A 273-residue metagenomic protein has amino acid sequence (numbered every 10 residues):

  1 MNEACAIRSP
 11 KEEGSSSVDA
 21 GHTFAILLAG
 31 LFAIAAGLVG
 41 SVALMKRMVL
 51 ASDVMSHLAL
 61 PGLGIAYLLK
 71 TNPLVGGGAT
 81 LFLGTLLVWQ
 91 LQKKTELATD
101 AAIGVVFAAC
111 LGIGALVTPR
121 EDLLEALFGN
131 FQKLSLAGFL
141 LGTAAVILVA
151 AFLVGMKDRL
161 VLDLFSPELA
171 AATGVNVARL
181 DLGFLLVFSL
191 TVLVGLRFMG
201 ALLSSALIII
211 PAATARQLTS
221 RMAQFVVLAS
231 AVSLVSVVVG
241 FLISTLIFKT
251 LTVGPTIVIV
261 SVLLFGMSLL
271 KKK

Functional and structural regions predicted by a protein language model:
C5, S16-L162, D181-K273: Alpha-helical transmembrane segments in inner-membrane proteins
L162-D181: Short cytoplasmic-facing helical segments at TM-TM junctions of multi-pass membrane proteins
